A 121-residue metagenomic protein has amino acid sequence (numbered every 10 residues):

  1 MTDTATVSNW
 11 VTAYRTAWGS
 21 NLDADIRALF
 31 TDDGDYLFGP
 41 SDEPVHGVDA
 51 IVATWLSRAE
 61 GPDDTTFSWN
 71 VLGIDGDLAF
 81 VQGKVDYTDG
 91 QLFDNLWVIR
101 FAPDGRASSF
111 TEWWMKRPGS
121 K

Functional and structural regions predicted by a protein language model:
M1-A24, A28-D32, K121: Short, low-complexity N-terminal intrinsically disordered segments enriched in polar/charged residues
M1-T4, R15, D23-A24, L37-S41 (+2 more regions): Short, charged low-complexity linear motifs
R27, F38-G39, T66-S68: Short, hydrophobic secondary-structure boundary micro-motifs
A28-Y36, A53, F110: Short, charge- and proline-biased low-complexity linear segments that act as flexible interaction/docking motifs
D35-P44, W113: A short gly/proline-enriched turn/hairpin at secondary-structure junctions
D42-A53: Short beta-edge strand/loop motif at the mouth of beta-sheet-based domains
V52-K121: A beta-strand edge to alpha-helix "cap/lid" segment located at domain peripheries
